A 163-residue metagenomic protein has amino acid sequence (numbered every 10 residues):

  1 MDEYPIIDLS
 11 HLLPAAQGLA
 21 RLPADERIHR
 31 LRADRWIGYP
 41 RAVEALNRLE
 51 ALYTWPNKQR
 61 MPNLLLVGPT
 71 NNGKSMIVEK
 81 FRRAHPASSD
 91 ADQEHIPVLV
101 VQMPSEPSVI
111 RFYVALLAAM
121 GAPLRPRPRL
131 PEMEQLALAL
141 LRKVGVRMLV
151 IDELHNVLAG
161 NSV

Functional and structural regions predicted by a protein language model:
M1-P62: A short, basic N-terminal segment
Y4-P23, L46, S108-F112, L124-V163: Mid-core helix/loop region of P-loop NTP-binding domains shared across ATPases and GTPases
W55-Q59, D90-H95, L140-V144: Conserved catalytic network of the ASCE P-loop NTPase/AAA+ motor domain
N57-P62, S105, P123-L124, G160: Phosphate-binding site recognition
K58-K80: Walker A/P-loop nucleotide-binding motif
M61-L65, V98, M148: Residue-level preference for the first positions of well-ordered beta-strands
R83-E94, A122-P123: Post-Walker A helix-loop "phosphate-sensing" segment adjacent to the P-loop in P-loop NTPases
V98, P104-R125: Conserved NTP-binding/hydrolysis module of P-loop NTPases
